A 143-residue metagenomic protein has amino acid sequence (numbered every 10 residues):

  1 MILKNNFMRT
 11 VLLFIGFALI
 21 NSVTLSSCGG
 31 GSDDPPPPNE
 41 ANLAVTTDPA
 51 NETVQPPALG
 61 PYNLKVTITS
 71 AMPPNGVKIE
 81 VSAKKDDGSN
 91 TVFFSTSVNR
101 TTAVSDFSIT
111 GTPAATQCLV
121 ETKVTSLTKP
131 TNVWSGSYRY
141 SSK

Functional and structural regions predicted by a protein language model:
I2-N5, T10-L12, A18-D48: Bacterial Sec-dependent N-terminal signal peptides
P38, P57-L59, A115: Short coil/turn motifs at beta-sheet boundaries
A44-S89, L119, T125-S137: Post-signal-peptide N-terminal segment of Sec-exported extracytoplasmic proteins
T91-S95: Local beta-strand/beta-hairpin segments that build beta-sheet-rich folds
T96-S97, R139: Juxtamembrane/interface motifs at transmembrane-helix termini
N99-F107: Aromatic sugar-binding surface patches on proteins that engage polysaccharides or sugar-phosphate polymers
I109-Q117: Surface-exposed, short loops/turns at beta-strand junctions within beta-sandwich domains
S137-K143: Short beta-strand edge segments in extracellular beta-sheet folds
